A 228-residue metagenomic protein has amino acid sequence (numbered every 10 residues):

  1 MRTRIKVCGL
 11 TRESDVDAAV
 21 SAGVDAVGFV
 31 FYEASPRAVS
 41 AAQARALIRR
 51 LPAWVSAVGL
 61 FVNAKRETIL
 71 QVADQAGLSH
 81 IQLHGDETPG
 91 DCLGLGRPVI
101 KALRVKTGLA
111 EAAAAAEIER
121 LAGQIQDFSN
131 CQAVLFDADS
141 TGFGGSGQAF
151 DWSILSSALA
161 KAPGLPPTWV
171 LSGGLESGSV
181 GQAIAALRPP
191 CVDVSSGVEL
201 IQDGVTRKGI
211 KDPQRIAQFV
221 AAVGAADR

Functional and structural regions predicted by a protein language model:
R2-I5: Extreme N-terminal starter segment of soluble prokaryotic enzymes
G9: Short Cys/His-rich zinc-binding micro-motifs
D15-V27: N-terminal G-site helix/loop of the GST-like fold
A19, I81, V134, V194 (+1 more regions): Residue-level signal for inorganic ion chemistry
V20-G23, A73-D74, Q126-D127, I184-A185: Non-catalytic positions within long, well-ordered alpha-helices that form the structural scaffold/packing of enzyme
V24-S35, Q82-T88, A138-S140, L187-I216: Glycine-rich phosphate-binding active-site loops on the catalytic face of alpha/beta enzymes
F31-S35, Q43, I48-S172, E176-S179: Conserved anion-binding
A41-Q43, L47-L51, G94, S195-R228: C-terminal helical cap(s) of enzyme catalytic domains, especially alpha/beta-barrels
